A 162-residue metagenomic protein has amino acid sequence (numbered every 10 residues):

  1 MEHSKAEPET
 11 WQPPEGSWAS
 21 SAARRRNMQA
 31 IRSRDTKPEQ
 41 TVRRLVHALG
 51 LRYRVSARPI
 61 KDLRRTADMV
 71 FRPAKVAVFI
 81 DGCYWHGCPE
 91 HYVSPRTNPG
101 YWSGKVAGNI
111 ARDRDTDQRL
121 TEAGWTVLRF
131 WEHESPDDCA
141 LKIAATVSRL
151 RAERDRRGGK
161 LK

Functional and structural regions predicted by a protein language model:
M1-K162: Nucleic-acid endo/exonuclease domains
